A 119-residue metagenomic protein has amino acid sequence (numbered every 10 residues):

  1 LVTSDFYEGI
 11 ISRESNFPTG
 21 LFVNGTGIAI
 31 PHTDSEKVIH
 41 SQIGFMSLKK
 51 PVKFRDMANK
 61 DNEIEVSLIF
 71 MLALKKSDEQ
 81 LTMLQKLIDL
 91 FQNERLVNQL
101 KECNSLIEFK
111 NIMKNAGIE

Functional and structural regions predicted by a protein language model:
L1-E119: Cytosolic covalent-transfer regions centered on His/Cys nucleophiles that carry phosphoryl or persulfide groups
